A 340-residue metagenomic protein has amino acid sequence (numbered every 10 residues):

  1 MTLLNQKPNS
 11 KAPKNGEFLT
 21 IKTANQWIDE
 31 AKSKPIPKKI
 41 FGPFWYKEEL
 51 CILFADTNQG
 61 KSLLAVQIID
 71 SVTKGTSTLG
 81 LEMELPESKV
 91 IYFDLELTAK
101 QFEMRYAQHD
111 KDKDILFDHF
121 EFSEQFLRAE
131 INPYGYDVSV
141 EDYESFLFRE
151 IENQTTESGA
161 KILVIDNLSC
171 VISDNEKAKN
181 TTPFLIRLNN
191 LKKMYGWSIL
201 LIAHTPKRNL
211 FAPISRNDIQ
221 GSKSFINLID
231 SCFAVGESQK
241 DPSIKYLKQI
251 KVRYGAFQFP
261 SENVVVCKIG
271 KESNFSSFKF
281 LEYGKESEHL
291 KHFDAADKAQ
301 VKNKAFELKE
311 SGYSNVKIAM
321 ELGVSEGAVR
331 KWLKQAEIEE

Functional and structural regions predicted by a protein language model:
N5-L19, E157, Q239-E340: C-terminal regions of RecA-like/P-loop NTPase motor modules
A12-H109, F117: The Walker A/P-loop phosphate-binding site
F18-L19, L85-E176: Conserved inter-motif catalytic segment of the P-loop NTP-binding fold
I52-L53, N58, L63, L85 (+3 more regions): Phosphate-binding/switch region of NTP-binding enzymes
T73, S77, K192-K193, K309: Conserved ATPase "switch" residues in P-loop NTPase domains
Q101, I172, N209-L210, Q258 (+1 more regions): Activation segment
